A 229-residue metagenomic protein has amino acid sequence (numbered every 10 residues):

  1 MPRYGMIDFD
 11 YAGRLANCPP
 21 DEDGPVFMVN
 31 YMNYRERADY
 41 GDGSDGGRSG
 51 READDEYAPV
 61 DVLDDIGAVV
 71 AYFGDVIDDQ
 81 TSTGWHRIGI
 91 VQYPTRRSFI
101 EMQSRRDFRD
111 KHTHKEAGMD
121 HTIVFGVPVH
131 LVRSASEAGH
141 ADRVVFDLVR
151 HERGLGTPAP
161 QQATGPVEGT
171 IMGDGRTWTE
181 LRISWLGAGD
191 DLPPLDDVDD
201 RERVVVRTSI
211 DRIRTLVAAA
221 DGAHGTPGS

Functional and structural regions predicted by a protein language model:
M1-H86, P94-E101, D120-S229: Short S/T/G/P-rich N-terminal loop/turn motif that feeds into the first structured element of a domain
S98-F99, F108-K111, K115: A generic structural signal for short hydrophobic patches within well-formed alpha-helices
S104-R105: Short coil/turn segments at secondary-structure boundaries
